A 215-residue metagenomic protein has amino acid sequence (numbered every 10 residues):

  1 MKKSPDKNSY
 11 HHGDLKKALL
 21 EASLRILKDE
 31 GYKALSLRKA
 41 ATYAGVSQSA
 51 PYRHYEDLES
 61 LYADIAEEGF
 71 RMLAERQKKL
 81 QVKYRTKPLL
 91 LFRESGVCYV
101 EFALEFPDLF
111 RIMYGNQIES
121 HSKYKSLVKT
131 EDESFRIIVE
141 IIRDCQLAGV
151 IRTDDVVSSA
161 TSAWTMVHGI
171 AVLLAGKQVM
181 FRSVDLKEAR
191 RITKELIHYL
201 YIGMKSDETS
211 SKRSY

Functional and structural regions predicted by a protein language model:
M1-D14, R25, Q178, E208-Y215: N-terminal intrinsically disordered/low-complexity leader segments
K7, E67-F92, K123, V128 (+2 more regions): Amphipathic alpha-helical linker/stalk segments
L15-S23, A40, I65-G69, L73 (+2 more regions): Generic hydrophobic, amphipathic alpha-helix propensity
A18, D29-S60, D64: Helix-turn-helix
L27, Y62-G69, M113: Alpha-helical DNA-contacting segments of helix-turn-helix folds
K78-D108, V157-A163, T209-Y215: Hydrophobic alpha-helical connector segments
E105-E140, V184-L186: Short secondary-structure transition hinges
Y124-K125, L147-L196, D207-Y215: Hydrophobic/aromatic-rich alpha-helical bundle segments in the mid-to-C-terminal region
